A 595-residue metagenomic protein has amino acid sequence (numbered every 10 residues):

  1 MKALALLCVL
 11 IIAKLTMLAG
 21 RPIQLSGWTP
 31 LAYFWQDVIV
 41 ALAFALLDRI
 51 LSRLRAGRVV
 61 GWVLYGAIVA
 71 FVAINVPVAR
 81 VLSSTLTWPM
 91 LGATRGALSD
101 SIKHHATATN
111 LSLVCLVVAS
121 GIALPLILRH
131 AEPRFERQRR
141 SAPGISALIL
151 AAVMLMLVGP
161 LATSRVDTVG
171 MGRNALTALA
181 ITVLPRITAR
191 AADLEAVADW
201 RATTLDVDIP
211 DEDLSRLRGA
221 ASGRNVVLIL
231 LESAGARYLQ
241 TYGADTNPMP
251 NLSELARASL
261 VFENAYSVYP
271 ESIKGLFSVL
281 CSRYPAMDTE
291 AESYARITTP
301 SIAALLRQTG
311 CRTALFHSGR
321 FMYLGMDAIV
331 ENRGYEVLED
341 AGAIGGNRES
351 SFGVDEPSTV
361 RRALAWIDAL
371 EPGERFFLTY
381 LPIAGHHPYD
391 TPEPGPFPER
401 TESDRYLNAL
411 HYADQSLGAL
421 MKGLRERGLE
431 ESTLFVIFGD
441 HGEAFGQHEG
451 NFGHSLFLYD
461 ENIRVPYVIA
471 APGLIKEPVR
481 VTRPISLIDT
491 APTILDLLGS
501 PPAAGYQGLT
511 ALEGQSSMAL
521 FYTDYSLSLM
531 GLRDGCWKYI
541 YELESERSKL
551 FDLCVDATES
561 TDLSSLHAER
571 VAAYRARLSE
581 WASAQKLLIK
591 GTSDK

Functional and structural regions predicted by a protein language model:
M1-T182: Transmembrane and membrane-interface helices of multi-pass, inner-membrane envelope-modifying transferases
L25-Y33, E290-S293, S350-S351, Y406-L407 (+4 more regions): Active-site rim elements
L98-S101, P160-R186, A511, R533-K595: C-terminal accessory region downstream of the catalytic core in glycan-modifying enzymes
I149-L228, S233-R400, G423: Active-site-proximal alpha/beta segments of enzymes that process anionic O-linked groups
A304-R312, A471-E513, V555: Non-catalytic, well-ordered alpha-helical segments in soluble enzyme domains
S358-L370, G395-T433, I589: A long, amphipathic alpha-helix that forms part of the scaffold/cap immediately adjacent to metal-dependent active
L429-I475, S526: Histidine-centered active-site microenvironments of extracellular/periplasmic hydrolases and transferases
L495-L553: C-terminal cap/loop subdomain of S1 sulfatases and analogous C-terminal strand-loop tails that border
